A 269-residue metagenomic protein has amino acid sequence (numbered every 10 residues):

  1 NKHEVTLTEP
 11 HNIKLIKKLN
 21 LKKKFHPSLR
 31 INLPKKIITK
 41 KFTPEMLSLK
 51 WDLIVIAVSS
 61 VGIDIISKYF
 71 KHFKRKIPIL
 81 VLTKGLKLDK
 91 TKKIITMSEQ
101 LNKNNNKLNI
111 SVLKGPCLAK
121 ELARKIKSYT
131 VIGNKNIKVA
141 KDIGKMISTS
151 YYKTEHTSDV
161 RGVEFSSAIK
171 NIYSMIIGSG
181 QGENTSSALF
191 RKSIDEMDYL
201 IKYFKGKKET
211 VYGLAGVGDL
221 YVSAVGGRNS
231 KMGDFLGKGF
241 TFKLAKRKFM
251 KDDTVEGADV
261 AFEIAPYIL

Functional and structural regions predicted by a protein language model:
N1-L33, I37-K41, D89: NAD(P)+-binding Rossmann beta1-loop-alpha1 motif at the extreme N-terminus of oxidoreductases
P10, K84, K135: Cofactor-binding loop segments of dinucleotide-utilizing enzymes, especially the Rossmann-like FAD- and NAD(P)+-binding
K14, V61, K92, T96 (+8 more regions): Conserved active-site and cofactor/substrate-binding residues in soluble primary-metabolism enzymes
K18, I65, Q100, D142 (+6 more regions): Alpha-helical scaffold segments in soluble metabolic enzymes
L33-E45, L49-K125, I143: Rossmann-like NAD(P)(H) cofactor-binding subdomain of soluble oxidoreductases
L86-D89, V163-E164, V222, D252-D253: Short, small-residue-enriched loops and turns at beta-alpha junctions that line or gate enzyme active sites
N104-N109, K127-T210: Internal alpha-helical scaffold of NAD(P)-dependent oxidoreductase catalytic cores
K170, I177, K202-L269: NAD(P)-dependent Rossmann-like dehydrogenase/reductase catalytic/cofactor-binding core
